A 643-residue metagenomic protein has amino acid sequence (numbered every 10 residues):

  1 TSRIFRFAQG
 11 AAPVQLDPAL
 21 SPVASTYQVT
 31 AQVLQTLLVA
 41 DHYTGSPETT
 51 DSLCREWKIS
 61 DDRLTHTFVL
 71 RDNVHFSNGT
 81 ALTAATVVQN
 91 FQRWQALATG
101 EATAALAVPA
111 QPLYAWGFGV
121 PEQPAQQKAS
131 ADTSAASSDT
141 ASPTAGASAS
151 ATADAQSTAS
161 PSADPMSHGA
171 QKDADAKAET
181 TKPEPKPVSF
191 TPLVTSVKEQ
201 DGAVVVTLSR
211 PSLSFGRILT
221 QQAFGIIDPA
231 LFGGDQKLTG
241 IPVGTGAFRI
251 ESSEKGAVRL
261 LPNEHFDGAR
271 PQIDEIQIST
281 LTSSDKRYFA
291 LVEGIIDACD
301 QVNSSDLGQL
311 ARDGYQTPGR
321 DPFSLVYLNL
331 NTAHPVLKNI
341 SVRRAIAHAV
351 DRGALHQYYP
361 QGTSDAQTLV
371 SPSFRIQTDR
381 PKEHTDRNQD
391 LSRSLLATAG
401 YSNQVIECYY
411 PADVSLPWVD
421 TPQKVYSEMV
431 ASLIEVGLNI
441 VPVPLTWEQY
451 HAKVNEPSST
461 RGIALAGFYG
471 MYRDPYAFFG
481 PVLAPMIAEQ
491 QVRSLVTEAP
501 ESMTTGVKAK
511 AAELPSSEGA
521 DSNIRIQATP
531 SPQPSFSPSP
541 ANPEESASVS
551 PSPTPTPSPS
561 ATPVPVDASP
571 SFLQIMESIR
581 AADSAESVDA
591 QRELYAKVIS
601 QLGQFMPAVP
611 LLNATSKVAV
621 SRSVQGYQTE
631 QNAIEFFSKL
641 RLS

Functional and structural regions predicted by a protein language model:
A8-D61, Q92, V243: N-terminal lobe/hinge region of extracytoplasmic solute-binding protein
E56-G119, V205: Aromatic- and charge-enriched surface segment that lines or borders ligand/interaction sites
A135, T140-A145, A153-F190, A203 (+2 more regions): Gly/Pro-rich hinge or "lid" segments in bacterial periplasmic/extracellular proteins
L231-G233, G256, E264-Q309: Ligand-site clamp/hinge motif
L261-F266, R320-A345, A349, Y358 (+1 more regions): A bilobed periplasmic-binding-protein/Venus flytrap-type ligand-binding module shared by bacterial periplasmic
V350-Q377, T421-E428, K453-S643: Detector for C-terminal structural segments
S364-A399, V405, D413-K424: Structural transition elements
A397-M471: Ligand/substrate-recognition segments at binding pockets and active sites
